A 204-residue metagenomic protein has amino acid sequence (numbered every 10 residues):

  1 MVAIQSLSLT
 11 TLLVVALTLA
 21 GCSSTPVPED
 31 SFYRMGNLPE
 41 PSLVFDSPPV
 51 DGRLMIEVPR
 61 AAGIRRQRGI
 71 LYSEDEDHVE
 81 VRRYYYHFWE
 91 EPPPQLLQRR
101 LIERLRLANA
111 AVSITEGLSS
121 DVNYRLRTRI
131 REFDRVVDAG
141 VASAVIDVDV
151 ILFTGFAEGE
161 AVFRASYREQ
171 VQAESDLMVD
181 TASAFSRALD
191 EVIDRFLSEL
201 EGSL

Functional and structural regions predicted by a protein language model:
M1-T11: Bacterial N-terminal signal peptides that target proteins for export
T18-G21: C-terminal motif of bacterial Sec signal peptides marking the signal peptidase cleavage site
S23-P94, S203-L204: A structural "domain/chain start" motif
S24-L43, L107-E158, A173-S175: Surface-exposed short loop/turn segments
R53-P59, L71, R125-R129, V145-I151 (+1 more regions): Soluble periplasmic/extracytoplasmic beta-strand elements of cell-envelope proteins
L71, D77-F88, F156-E191, R195: Short secondary-structure boundary motifs at beta->alpha junctions and helix caps
P94, Q98-I102, S186-L189, I193 (+1 more regions): Extracytoplasmic/secreted envelope proteins and their assembly/folding machinery, especially bacterial periplasmic
I102, R106-A110, L197-L204: Sec-exported extracytoplasmic/periplasmic mature domains
